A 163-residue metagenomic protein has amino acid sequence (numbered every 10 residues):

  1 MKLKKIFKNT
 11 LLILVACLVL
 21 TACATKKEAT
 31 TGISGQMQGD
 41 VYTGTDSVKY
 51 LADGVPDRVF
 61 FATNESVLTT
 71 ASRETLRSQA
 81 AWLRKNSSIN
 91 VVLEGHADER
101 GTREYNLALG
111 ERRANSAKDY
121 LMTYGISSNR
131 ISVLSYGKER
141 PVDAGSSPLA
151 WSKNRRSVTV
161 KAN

Functional and structural regions predicted by a protein language model:
M1-K2, A24: N-terminal hydrophobic targeting signals that begin at the initiator methionine
K2-L11: Bacterial N-terminal signal peptides that target proteins for export
A16: Pyridoxal 5′-phosphate
V19-A22: C-terminal motif of bacterial Sec signal peptides marking the signal peptidase cleavage site
A24-N90: Periplasmic peptidoglycan-binding/tethering modules of Gram-negative envelope proteins
H96-N163: Periplasmic OmpA-like peptidoglycan-binding domain that tethers envelope proteins to the cell wall
